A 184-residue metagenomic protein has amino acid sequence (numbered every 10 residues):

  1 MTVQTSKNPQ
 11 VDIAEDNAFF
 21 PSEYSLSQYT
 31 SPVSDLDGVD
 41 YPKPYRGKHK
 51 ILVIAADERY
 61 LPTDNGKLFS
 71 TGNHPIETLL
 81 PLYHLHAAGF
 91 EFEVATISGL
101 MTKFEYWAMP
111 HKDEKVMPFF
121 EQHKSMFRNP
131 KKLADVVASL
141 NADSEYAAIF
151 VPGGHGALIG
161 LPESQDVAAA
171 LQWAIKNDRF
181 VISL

Functional and structural regions predicted by a protein language model:
M1-N177: Extended, subdomain-level signal for the structured scaffold at the beginning of enzyme domains
V181-L184: Short, glycine-/small-residue-rich phosphate/pyrophosphate-handling segment
